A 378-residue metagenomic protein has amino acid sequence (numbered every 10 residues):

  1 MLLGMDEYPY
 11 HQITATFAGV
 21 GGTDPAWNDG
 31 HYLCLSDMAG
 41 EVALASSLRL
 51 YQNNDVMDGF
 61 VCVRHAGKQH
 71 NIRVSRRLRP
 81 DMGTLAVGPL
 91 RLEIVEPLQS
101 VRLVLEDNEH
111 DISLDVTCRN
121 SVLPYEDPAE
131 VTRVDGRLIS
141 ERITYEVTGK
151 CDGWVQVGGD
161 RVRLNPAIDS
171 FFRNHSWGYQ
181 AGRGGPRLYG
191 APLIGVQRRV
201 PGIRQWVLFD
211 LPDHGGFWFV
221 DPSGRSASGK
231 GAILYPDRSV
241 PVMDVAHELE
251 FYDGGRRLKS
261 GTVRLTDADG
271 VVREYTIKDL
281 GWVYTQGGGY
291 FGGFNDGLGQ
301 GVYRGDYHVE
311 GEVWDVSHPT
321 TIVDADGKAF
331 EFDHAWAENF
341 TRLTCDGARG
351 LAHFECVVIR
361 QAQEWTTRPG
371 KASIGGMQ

Functional and structural regions predicted by a protein language model:
M1-Q378: Structured soluble/peripheral alpha/beta segments that form catalytic or ligand/cofactor-binding pockets
